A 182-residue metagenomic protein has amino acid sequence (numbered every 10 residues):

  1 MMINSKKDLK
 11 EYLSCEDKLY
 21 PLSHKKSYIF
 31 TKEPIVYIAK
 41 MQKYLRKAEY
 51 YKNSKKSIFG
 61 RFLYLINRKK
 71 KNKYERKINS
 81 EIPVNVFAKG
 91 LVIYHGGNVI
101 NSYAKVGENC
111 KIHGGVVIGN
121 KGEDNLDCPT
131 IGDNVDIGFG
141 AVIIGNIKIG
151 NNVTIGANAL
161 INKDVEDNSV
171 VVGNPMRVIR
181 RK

Functional and structural regions predicted by a protein language model:
M1-I78: Terminal amphipathic alpha-helical/low-complexity segments used for targeting or macromolecular assembly
I78, V84, K89-G90, Y94-H95 (+13 more regions): Left-handed beta-helix
